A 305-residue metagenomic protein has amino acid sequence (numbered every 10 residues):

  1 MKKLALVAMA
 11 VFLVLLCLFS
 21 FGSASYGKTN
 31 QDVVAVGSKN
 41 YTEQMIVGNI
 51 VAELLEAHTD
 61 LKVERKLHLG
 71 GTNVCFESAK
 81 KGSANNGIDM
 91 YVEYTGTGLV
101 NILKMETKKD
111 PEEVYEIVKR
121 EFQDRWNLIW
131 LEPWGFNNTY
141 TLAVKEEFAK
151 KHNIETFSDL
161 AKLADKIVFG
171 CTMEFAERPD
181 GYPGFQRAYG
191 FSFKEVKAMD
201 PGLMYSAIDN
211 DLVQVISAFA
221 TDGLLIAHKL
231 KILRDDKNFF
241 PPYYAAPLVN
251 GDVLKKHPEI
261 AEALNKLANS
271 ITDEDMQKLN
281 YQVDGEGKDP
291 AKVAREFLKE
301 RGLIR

Functional and structural regions predicted by a protein language model:
M1-V33, R305: Short, low-complexity disordered leader/linker segments with a strong preference for bacterial N-terminal type II
N30-N49, H68-T72, E174-E177, D284: Extracytoplasmic "Venus flytrap"
T42, K62-E77, M173, K194-S206: Short helix-initiation/N-cap motifs at beta->coil->alpha
T42-K62, P179, P183-G184: Short, polar/charged alpha-helical segment
N49, E53-L54, T72-I88, K104 (+2 more regions): Short helices/loops that flank or line small-molecule/ion binding pockets
L55, M90, N138, L142: Conserved PLP-enzyme active-site core in the AAT-like
T59, R65, N86-I88, F219-T221 (+1 more regions): N-terminal secretory/targeting leader peptides
T95-R187, K194-M199, Q214, F219-Q277 (+3 more regions): Contiguous mixed-secondary-structure segments that line small-molecule binding/active-site clefts of soluble domains
